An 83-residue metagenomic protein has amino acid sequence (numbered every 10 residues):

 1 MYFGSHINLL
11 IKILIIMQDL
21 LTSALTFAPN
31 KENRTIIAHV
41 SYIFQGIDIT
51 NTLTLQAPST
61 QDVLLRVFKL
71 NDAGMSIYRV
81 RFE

Functional and structural regions predicted by a protein language model:
M1-E83: A short, solvent-exposed, low-complexity linear motif enriched for acidic/polar residues with Pro/Gly/Ser/Thr
